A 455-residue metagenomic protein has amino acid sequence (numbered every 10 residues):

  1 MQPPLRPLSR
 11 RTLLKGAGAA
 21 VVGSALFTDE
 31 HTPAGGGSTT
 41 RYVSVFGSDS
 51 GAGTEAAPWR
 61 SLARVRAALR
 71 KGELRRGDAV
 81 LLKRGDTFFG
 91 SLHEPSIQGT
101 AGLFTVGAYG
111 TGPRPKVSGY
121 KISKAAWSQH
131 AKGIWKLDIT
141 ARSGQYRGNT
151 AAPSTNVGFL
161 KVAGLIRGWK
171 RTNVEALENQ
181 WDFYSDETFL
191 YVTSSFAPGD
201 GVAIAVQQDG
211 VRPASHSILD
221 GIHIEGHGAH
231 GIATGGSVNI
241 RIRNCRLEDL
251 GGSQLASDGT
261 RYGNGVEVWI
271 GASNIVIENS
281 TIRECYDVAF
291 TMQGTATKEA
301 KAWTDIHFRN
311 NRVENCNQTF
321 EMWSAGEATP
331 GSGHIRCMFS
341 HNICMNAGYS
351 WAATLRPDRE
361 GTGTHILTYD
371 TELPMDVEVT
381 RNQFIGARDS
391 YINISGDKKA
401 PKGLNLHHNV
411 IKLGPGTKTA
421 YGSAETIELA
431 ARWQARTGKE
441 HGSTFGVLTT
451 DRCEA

Functional and structural regions predicted by a protein language model:
M1-L8, A19-A20, S24: N-terminal secretory signal peptides
F27-Y42: C-terminal segment of N-terminal export signals and the immediately downstream linker at the start of the mature
S38-G236, S253-G259, V268, A435-F445 (+1 more regions): Extracellular polysaccharide-degrading/modifying enzymes targeting complex plant/algal/animal polysaccharides
L81-K83, T105-G107, Y191, I218 (+5 more regions): Residues within well-ordered beta-strands of beta-sheet-rich folds
Q207-V211, E225-G235, E248-F445, D451-R452: Glycine- and acidic/polar-rich repeat regions and solenoidal domains
N244-C245: Conserved acidic, metal-coordinating active-site core of Asp-based, Mg2+-dependent phosphoryl-transfer enzymes
